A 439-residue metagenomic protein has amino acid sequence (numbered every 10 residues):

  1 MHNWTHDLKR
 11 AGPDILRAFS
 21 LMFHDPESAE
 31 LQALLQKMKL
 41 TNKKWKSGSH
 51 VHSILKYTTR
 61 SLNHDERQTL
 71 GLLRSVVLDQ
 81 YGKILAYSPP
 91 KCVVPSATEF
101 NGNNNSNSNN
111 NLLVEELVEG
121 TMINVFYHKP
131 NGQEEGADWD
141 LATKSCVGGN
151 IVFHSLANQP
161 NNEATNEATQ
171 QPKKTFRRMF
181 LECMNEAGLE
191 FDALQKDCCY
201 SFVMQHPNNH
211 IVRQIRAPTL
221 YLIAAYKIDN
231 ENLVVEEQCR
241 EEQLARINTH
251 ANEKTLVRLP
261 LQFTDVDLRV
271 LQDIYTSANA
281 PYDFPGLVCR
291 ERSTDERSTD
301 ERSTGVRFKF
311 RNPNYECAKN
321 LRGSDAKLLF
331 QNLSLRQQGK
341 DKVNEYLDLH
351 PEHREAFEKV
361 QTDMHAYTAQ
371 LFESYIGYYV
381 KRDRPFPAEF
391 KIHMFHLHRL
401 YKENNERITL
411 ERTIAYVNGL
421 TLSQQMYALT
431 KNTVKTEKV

Functional and structural regions predicted by a protein language model:
M1-V439: Core nucleotide-handling region used for phosphoryl-transfer chemistry
